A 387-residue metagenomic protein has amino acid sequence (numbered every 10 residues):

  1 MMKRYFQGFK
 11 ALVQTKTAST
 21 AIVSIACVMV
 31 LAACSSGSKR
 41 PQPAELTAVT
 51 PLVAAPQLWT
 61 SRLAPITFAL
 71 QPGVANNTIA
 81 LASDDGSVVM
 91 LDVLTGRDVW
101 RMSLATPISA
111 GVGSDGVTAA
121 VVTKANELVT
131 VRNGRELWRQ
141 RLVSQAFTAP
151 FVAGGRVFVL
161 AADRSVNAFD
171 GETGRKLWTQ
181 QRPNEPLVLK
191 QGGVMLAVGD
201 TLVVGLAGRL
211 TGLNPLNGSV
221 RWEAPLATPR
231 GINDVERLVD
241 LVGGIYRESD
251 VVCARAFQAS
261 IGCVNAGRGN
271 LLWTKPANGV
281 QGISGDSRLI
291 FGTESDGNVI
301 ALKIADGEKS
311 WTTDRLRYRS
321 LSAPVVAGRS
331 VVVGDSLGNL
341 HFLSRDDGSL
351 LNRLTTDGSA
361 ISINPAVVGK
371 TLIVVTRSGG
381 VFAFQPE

Functional and structural regions predicted by a protein language model:
V30-A33: C-terminal motif of bacterial Sec signal peptides marking the signal peptidase cleavage site
G37-G73, W100-G116, L137-A153, K176-G199 (+4 more regions): Extracytoplasmic beta-rich repeat domains
S83-D84, T123-K124, A161-A162, G205-A207 (+4 more regions): Structural signature of WD-repeat beta-propellers
D92-T95, R132-R135, D170-T173, P215-N217 (+4 more regions): Short loop/turn segments that connect beta-strands within beta-propeller blades
T293-I300, E308-F342: Loop/turn-rich, solvent-exposed surfaces of beta-rich toroidal or solenoidal domains
T356-E387: Blade-level signature of beta-propeller repeat domains, shared across WD40, Kelch, NHL, RCC1 and BNR/Asp-box propellers
